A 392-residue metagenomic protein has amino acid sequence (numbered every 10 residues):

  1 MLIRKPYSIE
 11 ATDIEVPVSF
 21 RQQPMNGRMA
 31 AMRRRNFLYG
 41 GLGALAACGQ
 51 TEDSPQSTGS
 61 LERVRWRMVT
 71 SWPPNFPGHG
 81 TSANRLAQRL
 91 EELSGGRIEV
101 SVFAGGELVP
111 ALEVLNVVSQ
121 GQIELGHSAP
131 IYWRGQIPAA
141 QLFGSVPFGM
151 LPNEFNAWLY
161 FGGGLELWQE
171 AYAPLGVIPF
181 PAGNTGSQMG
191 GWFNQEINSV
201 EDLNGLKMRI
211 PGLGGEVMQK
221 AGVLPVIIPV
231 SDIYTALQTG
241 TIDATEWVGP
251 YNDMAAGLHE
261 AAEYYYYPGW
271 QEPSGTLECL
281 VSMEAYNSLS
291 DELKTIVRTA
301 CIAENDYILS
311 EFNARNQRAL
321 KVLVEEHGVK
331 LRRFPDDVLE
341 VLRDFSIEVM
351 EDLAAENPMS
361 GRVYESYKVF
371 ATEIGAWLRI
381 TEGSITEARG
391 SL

Functional and structural regions predicted by a protein language model:
M1-M32, G43: N-terminal secretory signal peptides
M29-M32, L38-F155, L165, E170-L392: N-terminal secretory/targeting leader peptides
